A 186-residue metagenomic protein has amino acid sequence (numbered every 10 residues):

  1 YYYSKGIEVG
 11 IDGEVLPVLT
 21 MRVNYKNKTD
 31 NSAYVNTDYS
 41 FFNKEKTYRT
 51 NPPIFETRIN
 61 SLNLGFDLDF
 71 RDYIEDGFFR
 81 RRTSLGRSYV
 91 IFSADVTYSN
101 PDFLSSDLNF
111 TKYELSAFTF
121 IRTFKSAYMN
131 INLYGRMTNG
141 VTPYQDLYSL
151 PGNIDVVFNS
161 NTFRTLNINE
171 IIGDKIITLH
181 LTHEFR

Functional and structural regions predicted by a protein language model:
Y1-T123: Transmembrane beta-strand segments of outer-membrane beta-barrel domains in Gram-negative and organellar OMPs
Y1-Y2, P52-P53, F79, S84-L85 (+1 more regions): C-terminal outer-membrane beta-barrel translocator/porin domains of Gram-negative envelope proteins and their
